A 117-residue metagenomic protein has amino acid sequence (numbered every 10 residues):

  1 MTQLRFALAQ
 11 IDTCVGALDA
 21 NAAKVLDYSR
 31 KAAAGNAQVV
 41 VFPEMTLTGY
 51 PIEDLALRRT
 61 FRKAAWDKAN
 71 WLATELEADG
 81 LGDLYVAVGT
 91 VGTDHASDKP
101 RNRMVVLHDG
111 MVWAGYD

Functional and structural regions predicted by a protein language model:
M1-D117: Hydrophobic structural segments
